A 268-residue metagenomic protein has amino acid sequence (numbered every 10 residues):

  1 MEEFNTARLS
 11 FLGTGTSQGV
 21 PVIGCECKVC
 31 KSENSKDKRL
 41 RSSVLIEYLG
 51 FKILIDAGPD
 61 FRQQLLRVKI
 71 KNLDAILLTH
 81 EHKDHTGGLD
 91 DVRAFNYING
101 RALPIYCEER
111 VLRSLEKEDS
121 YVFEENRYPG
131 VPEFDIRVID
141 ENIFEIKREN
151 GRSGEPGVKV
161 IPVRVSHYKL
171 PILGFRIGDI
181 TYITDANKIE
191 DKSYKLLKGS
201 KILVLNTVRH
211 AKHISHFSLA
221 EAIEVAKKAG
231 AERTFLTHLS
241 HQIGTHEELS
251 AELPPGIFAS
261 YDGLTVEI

Functional and structural regions predicted by a protein language model:
M1-I183, L249-Y261, T265-E267: Binuclear metal-dependent hydrolase catalytic cores
K188-I268: Cap/insert and terminal regions of metallo-dependent hydrolase folds
